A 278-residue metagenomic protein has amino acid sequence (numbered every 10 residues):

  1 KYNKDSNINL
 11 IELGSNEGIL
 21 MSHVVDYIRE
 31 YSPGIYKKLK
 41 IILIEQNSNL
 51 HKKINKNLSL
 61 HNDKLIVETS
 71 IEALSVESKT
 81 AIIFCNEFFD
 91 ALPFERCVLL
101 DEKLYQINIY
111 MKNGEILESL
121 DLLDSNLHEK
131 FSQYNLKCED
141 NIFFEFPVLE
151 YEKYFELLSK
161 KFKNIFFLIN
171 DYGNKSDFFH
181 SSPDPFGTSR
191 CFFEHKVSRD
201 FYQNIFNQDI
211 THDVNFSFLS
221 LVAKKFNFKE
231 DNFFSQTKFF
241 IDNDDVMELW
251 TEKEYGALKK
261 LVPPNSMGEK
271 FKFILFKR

Functional and structural regions predicted by a protein language model:
K1-L74: SAM cofactor-binding core of SAM-dependent methyltransferases, primarily the Rossmann-like beta-alpha-beta module
I8, T80-A81, I165: Conserved acidic residues
I11-L13, I44, I83-N86, N170: Active-site flanking residues adjacent to catalytic metal/cofactor-binding acidic residues
I19-M21, A91-P93, K175-F179: Short catalytic/ligand-binding loop motif for oxyanion handling, primarily in non-cytosolic enzymes, centered on
V25-Y27, K56-S59, C97-L100, S182-P185: Short, glycine/charged-enriched secondary-structure capping and boundary segments
L74-I82: A short acidic, Gly/Pro-enriched loop at the edge of an enzyme's catalytic core that lines a small-molecule cofactor
I82-E129, P183-C191: A mobile, often basic/glycine-rich helix-loop segment that functions as the active-site lid/recognition loop
K130-R278: Long, Lys/Arg- and hydrophobic-enriched amphipathic alpha-helices
